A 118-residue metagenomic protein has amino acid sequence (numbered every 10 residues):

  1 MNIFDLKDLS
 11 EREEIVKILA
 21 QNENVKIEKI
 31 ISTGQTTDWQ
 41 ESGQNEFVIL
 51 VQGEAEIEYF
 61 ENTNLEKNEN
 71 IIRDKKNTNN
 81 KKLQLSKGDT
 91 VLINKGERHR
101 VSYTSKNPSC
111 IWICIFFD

Functional and structural regions predicted by a protein language model:
M1-Q40, L83: A short, N-terminal "cap"/entry segment at the start of jelly-roll beta-barrel domains of the cupin/DSBH fold
N24, Q44, S109-C110: A structure-centric signal for secondary-structure junctions around beta-strands
E28, I57-Y59, C114: Short hydrophobic/aromatic-rich beta-strand segments that constitute the beta-sheet cores of beta-sandwich/beta-barrel
S42-I57: Short, conserved beta-strand element in jelly-roll/cupin
A55, V91, H99: Glycine-centered loop/turn positions within well-structured domains that cap or flank conserved ligand/cofactor-binding
N62-N68, I72-K95: Short acidic-glycine-tyrosine-enriched beta hairpin
S86, K95-D118: Ligand-binding loop in jelly-roll beta-barrel domains
